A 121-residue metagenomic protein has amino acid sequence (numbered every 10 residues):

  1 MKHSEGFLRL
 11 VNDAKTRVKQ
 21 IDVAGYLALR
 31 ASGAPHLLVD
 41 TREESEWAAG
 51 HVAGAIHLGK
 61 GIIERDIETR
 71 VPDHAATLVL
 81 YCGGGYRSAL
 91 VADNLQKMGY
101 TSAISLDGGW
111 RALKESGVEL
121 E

Functional and structural regions predicted by a protein language model:
M1-L37, T41-T77, G83-E121: Rhodanese-like catalytic fold shared by cysteine-dependent sulfurtransferases and DSP/PTP-type phosphatases
